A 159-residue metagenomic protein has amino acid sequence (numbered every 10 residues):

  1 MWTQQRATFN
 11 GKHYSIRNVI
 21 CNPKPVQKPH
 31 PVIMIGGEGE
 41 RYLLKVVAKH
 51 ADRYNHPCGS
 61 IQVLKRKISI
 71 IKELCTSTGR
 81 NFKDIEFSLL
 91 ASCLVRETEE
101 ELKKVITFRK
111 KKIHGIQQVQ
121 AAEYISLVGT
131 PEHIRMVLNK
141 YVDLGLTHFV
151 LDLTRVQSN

Functional and structural regions predicted by a protein language model:
M1-N159: Active-site-adjacent structural elements that line small-molecule/cofactor binding pockets in enzymes
